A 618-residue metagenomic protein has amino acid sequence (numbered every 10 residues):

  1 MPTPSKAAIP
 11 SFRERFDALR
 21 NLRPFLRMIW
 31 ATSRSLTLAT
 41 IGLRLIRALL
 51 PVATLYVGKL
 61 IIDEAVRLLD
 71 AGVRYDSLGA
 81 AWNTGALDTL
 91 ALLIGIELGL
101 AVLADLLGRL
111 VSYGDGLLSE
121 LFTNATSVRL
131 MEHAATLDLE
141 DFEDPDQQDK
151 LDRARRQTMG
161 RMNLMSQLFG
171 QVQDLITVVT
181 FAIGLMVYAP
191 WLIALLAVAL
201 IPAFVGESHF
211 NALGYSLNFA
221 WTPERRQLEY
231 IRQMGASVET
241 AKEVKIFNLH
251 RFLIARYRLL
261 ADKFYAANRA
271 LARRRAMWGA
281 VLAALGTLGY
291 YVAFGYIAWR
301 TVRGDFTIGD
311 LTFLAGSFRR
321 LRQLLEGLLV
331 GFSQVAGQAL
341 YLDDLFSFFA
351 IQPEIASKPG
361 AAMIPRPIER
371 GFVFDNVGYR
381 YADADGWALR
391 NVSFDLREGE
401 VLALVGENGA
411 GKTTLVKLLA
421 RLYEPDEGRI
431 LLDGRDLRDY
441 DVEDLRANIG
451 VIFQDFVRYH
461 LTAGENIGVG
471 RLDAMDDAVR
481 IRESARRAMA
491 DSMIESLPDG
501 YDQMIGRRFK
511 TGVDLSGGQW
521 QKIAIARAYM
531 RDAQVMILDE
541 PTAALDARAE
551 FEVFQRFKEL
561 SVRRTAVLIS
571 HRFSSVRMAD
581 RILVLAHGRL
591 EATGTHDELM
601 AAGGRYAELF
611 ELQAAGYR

Functional and structural regions predicted by a protein language model:
M1-P51, L69-L93, V111-D115, E132 (+8 more regions): Membrane-integrated ABC transporters
P2-S11, R129-G160, F219-R256, G331 (+5 more regions): Short intracellular "coupling" helices and adjacent cytoplasmic loop segments at the cytosolic face of multi-pass
S11, T54-G58, L100-E143, Q147 (+4 more regions): Juxtamembrane helix-loop junctions of ABC transporter transmembrane domains
L22, L55-I62, S127-M131, D144 (+9 more regions): Alpha-helical transmembrane segments of polytopic integral membrane proteins, especially the permease/helical cores
L38-L110, I183-G214, L288-A315: Transmembrane helix-loop-helix hairpins at lipid-water interfaces of multipass membrane proteins, especially the type-1
L249, A293, L314-I351: Cytosolic ends of transmembrane helices, especially the final helix of ABC transmembrane type-1 domains
S357, A362-R618: ABC-type nucleotide-binding domain
